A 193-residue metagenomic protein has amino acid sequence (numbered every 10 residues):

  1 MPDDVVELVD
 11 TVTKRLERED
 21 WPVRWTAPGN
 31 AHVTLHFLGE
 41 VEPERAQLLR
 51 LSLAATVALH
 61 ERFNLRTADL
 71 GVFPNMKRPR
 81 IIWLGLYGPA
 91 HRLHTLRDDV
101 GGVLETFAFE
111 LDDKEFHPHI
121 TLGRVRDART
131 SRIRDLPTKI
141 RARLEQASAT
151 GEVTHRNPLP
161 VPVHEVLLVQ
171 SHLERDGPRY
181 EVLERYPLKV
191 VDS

Functional and structural regions predicted by a protein language model:
M1-S193: Histidine-dependent nucleotide/RNA phosphoesterase domain, centered on the 2H-phosphoesterase fold with its duplicated
